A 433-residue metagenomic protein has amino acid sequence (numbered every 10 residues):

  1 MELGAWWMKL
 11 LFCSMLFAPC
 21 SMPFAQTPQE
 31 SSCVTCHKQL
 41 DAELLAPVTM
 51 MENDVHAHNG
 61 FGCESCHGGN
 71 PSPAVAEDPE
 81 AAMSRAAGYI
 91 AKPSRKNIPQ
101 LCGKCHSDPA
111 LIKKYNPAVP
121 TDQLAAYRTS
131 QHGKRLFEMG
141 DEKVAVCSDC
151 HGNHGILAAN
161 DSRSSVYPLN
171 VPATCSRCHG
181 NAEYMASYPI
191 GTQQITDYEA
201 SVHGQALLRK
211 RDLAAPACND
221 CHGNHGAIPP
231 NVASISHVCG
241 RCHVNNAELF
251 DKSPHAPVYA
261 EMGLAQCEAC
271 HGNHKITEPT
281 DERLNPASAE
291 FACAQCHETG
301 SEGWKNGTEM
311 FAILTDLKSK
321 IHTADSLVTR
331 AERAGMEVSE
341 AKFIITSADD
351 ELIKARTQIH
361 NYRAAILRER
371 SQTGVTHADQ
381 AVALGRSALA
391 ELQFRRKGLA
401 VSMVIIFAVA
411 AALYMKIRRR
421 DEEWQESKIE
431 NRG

Functional and structural regions predicted by a protein language model:
M1-E2, W6-M8, M15, P19-M22 (+1 more regions): Short polybasic linear motifs
G4-A5, T49, E422: Short, low-complexity intrinsically disordered segments
W7-S14, G398-V404: Alpha-helical transmembrane segments
L16, D161, E423-Q425: Enrichment for repetitive, rod-forming helical segments
F24-A412, N431: Short sequence/structural segments immediately N-terminal
F407-G433: Juxtamembrane interface at the cytosolic side of transmembrane helices
